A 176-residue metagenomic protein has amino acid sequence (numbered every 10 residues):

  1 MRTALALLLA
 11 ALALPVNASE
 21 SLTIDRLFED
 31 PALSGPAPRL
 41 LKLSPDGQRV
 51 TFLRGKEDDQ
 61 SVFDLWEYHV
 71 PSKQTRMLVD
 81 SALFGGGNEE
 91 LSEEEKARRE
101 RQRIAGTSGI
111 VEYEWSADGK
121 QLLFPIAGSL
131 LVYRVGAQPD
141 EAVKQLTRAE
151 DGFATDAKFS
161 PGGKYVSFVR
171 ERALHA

Functional and structural regions predicted by a protein language model:
M1-A4: Positively charged n-region of N-terminal signal peptides that target proteins for export
A6-L8: Short helix-onset patch at the extreme N-terminus, typifying the N->h transition of secretory signal peptides
A10-A11, V16-A176: Beta-propeller folds
